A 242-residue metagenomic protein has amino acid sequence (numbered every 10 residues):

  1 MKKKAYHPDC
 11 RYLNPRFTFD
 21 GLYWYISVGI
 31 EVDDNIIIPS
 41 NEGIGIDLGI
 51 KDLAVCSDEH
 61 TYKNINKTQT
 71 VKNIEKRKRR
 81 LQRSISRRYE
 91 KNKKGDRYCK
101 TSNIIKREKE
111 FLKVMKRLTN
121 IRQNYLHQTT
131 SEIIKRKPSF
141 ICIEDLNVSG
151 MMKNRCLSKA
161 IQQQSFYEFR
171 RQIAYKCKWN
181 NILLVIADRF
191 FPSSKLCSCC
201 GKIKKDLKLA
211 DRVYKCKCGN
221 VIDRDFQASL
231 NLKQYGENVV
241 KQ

Functional and structural regions predicted by a protein language model:
M1-T18: Acidic carboxylate diad motif detector
F19-Q242: Positively charged, helix-rich recognition surfaces that bind polyanionic ligands
